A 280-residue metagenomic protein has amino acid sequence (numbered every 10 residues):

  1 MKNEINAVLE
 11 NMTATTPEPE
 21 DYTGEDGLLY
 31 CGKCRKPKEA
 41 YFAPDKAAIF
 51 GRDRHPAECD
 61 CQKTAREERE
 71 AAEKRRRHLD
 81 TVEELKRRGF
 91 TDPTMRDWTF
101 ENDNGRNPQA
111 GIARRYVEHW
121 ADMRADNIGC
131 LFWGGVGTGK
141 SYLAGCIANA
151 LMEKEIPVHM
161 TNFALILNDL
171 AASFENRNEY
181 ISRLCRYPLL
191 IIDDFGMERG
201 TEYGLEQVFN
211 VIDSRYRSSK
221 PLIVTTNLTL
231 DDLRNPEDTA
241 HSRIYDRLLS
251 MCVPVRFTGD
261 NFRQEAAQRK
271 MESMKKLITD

Functional and structural regions predicted by a protein language model:
M1-N104, A267-D280: A short, basic N-terminal segment
F90, T94-C130: Pre-Walker A (pre-P-loop) alpha-helix and adjacent loop at the N terminus of AAA/AAA+ ATPase modules, a conserved
P108-V117, A148-L189, R199-E206: Short glycine-rich substrate-engagement loop in P-loop NTPases that contacts/grips substrate
R124-A144: Walker A/P-loop nucleotide-binding motif
N127-L131, V158, L189, P221: Residue-level preference for the first positions of well-ordered beta-strands
L167-L170, E198-D280: Replace "adjacent to P-loop NTPase cores in ATP/GTP-dependent enzymes" with "adjacent to NTP-binding cores
D194-F195: Walker B catalytic acidic pair
